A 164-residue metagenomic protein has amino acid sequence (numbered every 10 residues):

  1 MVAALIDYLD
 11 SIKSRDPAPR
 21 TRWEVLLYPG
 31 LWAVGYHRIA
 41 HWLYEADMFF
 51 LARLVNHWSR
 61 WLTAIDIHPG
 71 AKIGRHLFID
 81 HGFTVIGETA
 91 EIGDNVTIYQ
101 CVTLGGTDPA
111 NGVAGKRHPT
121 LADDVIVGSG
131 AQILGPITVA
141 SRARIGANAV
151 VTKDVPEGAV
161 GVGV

Functional and structural regions predicted by a protein language model:
M1-T63: Terminal amphipathic alpha-helical/low-complexity segments used for targeting or macromolecular assembly
T63, H68-P69, G74-R75, D80-G82 (+11 more regions): Left-handed beta-helix
